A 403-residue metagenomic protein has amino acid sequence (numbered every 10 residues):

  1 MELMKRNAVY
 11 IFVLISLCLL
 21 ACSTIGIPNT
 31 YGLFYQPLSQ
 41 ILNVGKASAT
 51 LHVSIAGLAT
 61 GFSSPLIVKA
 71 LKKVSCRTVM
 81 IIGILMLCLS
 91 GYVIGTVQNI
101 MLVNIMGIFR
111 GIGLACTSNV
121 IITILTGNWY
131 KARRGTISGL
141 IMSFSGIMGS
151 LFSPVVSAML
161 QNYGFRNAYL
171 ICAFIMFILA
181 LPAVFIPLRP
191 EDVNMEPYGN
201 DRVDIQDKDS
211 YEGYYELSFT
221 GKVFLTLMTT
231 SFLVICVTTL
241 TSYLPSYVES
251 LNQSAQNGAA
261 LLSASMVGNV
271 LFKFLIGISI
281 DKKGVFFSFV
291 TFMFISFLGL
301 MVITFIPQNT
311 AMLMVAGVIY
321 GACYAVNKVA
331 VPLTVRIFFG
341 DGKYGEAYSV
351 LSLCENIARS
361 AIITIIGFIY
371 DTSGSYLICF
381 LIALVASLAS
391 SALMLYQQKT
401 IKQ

Functional and structural regions predicted by a protein language model:
F12-P37, L42-K46, S63-I67, F152-S153 (+1 more regions): Extracytoplasmic
Y31-Y35, F219-I276: Extracytoplasmic gate region of multi-pass secondary transporters
L38, C116-Y130, V326-F339: Intracellular juxtamembrane helix-capping segments at the cytosolic ends of symmetry-related transmembrane helices
F62-I100: Conserved MFS/SLC helix-loop-helix module at the cytosolic interface between two early adjacent transmembrane helices
S63-S75, K273-G284, Y370-D371: Helix-to-loop junctions at the C-terminal end of transmembrane segments in multipass secondary transporters
I108-S143: Cytoplasmic helix-loop-helix junction between adjacent transmembrane helices in 12-TM secondary transporters
G149, F338-S373: A late C-terminal transmembrane helix in Major Facilitator Superfamily
I280-T334: C-terminal transmembrane helical hairpin of 12-TM major facilitator-type secondary transporters
